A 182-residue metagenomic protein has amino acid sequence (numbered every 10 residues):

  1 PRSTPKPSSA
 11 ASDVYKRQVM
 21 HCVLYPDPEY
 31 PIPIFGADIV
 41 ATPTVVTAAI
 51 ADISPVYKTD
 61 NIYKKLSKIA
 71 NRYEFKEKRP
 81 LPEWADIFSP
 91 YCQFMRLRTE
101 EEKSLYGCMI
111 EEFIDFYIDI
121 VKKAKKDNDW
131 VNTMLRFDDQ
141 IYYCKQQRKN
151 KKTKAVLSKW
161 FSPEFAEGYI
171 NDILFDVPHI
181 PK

Functional and structural regions predicted by a protein language model:
P1-A11, Y15: Single conserved hydrophobic/aromatic residue that forms the stacking wall/gate of nucleotide- or nucleobase-binding
R2-T4, V23, P28, E77-R79: Compositionally biased, intrinsically disordered/low-complexity regions enriched for serine, proline and threonine
S8-S9, A37, I110-E111: Generic hydrophobic, helix-prone segments enriched in Leu/Val/Ile
S12, K16-E29, A37, V46-Y57: Short, hydrophobic/proline-enriched secondary-structure or compact coil segments at domain edges
I39-A41: Exposed low-complexity, polar/acidic, P/S/T/G-rich flexible segments that act as propeptides, protease-susceptible
V45-K154: Mixed-charge (acidic/basic) macromolecular-recognition segments
T153-K182: A cross-kingdom marker for long, charged
